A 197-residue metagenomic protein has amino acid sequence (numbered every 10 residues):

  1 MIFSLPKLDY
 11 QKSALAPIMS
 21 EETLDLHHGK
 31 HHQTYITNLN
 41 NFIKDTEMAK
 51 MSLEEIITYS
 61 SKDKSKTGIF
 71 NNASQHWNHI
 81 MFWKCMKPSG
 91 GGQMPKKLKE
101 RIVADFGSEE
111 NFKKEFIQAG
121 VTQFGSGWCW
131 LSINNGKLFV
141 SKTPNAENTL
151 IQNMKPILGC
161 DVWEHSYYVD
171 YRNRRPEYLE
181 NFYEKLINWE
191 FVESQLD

Functional and structural regions predicted by a protein language model:
M1-D197: Feature for soluble, non-membrane regions of globular proteins
